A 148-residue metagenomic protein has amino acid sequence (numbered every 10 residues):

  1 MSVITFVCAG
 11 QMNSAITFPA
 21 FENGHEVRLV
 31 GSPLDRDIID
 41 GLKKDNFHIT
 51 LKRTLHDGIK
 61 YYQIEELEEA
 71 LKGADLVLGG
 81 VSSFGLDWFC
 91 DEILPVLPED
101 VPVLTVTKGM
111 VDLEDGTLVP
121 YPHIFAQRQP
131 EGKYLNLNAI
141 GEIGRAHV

Functional and structural regions predicted by a protein language model:
M1, G24, A74, E99-V101: A general structural motif
M1-T54, K60-Y62, E92, L113: NAD(P)+-binding Rossmann beta1-loop-alpha1 motif at the extreme N-terminus of oxidoreductases
V30, T54, I64, V106 (+1 more regions): Conserved beta-strand termini and adjacent loop/short-helix elements that scaffold enzyme active sites in alpha/beta
L51-Y62, E99, P130-L135: A short helix-to-beta-strand connector/capping loop
D57-G73: Short acidic low-complexity segments
L76-R145: Rossmann-like NAD(P)(H) cofactor-binding subdomain of soluble oxidoreductases
